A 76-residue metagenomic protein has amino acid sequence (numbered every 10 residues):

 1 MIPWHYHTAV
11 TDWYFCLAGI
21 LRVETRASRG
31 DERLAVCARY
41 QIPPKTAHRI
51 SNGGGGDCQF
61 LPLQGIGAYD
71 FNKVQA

Functional and structural regions predicted by a protein language model:
M1, I20-R22, A47, D57: Structural motif
M1-A9, P44: Conserved short histidine dyad/triad with adjacent acidic residue
H7-T8, L34, G53-G55: Short glycine/proline-enriched turns and hinge-like loops at secondary-structure junctions
T8-V23, A27, L63: Short, conserved beta-strand element in jelly-roll/cupin
L17, P43, S51: Residue-level detector of conserved, well-ordered beta-strand and adjacent loop positions that form binding/recognition
A27-K45: Short acidic-glycine-tyrosine-enriched beta hairpin
G30, R49-A76: Double-stranded beta-helix
